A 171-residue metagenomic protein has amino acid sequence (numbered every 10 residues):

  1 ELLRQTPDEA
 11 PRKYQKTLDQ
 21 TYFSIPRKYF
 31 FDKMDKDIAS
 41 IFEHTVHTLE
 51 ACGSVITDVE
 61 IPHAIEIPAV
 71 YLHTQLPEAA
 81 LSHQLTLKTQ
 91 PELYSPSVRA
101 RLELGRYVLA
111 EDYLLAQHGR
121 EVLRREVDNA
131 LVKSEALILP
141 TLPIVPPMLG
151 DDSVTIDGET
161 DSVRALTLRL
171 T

Functional and structural regions predicted by a protein language model:
E1-S40, H44, H63: A short helix-breaking turn/cap at a secondary-structure junction
T17-Y22, T74-D128, P140-I144, L149: Short helix-loop capping/hinge segments that flank enzyme active sites or metal/cofactor-binding pockets
K28, I61, S134, P140-P143: Short, well-ordered beta-to-alpha junction loops that form the rim of enzyme active sites and present histidine/acidic
K36-E60, H83-T89, Y113, Q117-E135 (+1 more regions): Acyltransferase
K36-I38, I67-P77, M148-V154: Short glycine/threonine-rich loop-to-helix capping motif typified by GTGT followed within a few residues by an Asp-Pro
S54-Y71, L102-E103: Short connector loops at secondary-structure junctions
A69, L85, L114-L115, P146-L168: Short, surface-exposed loop/helix-turn segments at secondary-structure junctions that function as lids/hinges flanking
